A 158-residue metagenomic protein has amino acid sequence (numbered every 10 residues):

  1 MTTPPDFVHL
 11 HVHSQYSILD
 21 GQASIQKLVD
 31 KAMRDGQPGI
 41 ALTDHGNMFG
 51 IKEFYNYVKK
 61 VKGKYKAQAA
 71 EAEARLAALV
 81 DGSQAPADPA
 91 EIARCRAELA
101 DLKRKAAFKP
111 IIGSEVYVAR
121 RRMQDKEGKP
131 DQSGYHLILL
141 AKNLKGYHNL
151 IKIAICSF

Functional and structural regions predicted by a protein language model:
M1-F158: Phosphodiester-processing cores and adjacent nucleic acid-binding clamps
